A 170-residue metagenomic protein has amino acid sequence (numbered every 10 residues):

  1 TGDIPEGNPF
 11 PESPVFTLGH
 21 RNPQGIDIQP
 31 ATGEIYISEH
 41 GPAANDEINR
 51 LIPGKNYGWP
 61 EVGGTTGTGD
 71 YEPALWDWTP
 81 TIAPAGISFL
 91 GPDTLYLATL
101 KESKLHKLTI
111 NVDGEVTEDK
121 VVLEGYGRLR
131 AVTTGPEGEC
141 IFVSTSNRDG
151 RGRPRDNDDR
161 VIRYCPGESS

Functional and structural regions predicted by a protein language model:
T1-G127, G138-E139, S144-S169: Beta-propeller domain segments
R128-T133: Repeated scaffold domains used in trafficking and secretory/extracellular systems, primarily beta-propellers
